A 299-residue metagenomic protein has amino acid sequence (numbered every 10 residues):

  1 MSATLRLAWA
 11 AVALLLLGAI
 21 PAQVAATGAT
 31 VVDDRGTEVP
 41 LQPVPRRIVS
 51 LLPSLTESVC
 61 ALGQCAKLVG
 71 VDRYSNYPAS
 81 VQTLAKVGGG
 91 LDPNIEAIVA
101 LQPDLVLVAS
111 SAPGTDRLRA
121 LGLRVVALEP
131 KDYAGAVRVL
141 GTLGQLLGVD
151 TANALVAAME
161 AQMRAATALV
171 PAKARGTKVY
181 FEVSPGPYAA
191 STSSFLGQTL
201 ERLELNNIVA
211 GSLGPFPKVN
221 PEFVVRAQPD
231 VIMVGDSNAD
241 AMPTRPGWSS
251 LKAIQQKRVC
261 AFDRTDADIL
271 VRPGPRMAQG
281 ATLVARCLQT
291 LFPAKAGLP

Functional and structural regions predicted by a protein language model:
A8-A19: Bacterial N-terminal signal peptides
Q23-R46: N-terminal hydrophobic or amphipathic helices and topogenic motifs
V32-G36, V87-E96, K131, S212-P221: Short helix-initiation/N-cap motifs at beta->coil->alpha
E38, L105, P113-Y188, V209-G211 (+1 more regions): Extracytoplasmic substrate-binding proteins
R46-L101, L105-S111, I208: A short, structured surface patch at a secondary-structure boundary
L52, S110-S111, V183-P185, S212 (+3 more regions): Short secondary-structure boundary segments
Y74-Y77, A189-F216: Alpha-helical, coiled-coil/dimerization segments enriched in small aliphatic residues
I95-P103, L121, K218-Q228: Short helices/loops that flank or line small-molecule/ion binding pockets
